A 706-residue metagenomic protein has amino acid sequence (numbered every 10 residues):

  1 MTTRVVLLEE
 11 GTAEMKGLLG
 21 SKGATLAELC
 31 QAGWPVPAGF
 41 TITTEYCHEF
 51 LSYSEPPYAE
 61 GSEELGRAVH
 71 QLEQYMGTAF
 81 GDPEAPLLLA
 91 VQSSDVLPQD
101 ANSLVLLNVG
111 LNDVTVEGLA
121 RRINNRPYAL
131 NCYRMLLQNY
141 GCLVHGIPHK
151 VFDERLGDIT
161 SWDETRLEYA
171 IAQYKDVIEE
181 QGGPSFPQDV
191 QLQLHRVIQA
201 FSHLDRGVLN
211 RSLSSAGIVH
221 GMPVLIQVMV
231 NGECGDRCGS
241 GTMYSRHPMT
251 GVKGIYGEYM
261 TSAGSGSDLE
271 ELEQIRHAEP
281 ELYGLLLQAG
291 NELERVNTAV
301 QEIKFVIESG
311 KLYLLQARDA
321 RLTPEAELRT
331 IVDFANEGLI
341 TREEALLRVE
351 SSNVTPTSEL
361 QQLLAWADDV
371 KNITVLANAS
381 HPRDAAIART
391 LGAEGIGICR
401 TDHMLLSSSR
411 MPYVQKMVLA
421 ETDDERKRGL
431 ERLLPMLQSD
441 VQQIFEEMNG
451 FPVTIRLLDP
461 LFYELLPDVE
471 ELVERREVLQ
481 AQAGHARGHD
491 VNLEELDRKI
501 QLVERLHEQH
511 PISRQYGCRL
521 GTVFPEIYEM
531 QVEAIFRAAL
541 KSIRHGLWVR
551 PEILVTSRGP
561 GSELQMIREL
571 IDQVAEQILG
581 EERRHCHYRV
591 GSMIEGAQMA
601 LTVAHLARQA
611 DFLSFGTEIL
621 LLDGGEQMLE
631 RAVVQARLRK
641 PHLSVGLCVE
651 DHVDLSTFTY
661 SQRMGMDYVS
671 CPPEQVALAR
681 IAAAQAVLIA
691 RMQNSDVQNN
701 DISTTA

Functional and structural regions predicted by a protein language model:
T3-Y58: A conserved helix-loop-beta module that forms one wall/lid of the active-site cleft in ATP-utilizing catalytic domains
G20-L26, L104-Y140, G232-L285, A317-L347 (+2 more regions): Extended active-site and interfacial segments that coordinate phosphate-rich ligands in large catalytic machineries
T43-T250, E258-S262, L269-L287: Extended, highly charged
L65-E84, P184-Q188, L204-G207, E279-Q301 (+4 more regions): Phosphate-interacting basic helix/loop segments used at nucleotide- and nucleic-acid interfaces
F80-P83, K150-D153, P184-Q188, V208-N210 (+7 more regions): Flexible, glycine/charged-enriched surface loops at secondary-structure junctions
Y259, E325, F334-L376: Protease-associated
T298-R321: Conserved metal-phosphate-binding beta-hairpin within the catalytic cores of diverse ATP-dependent phosphoryl-transfer
P356-N694, A706: Conserved alpha/beta-domain cores
